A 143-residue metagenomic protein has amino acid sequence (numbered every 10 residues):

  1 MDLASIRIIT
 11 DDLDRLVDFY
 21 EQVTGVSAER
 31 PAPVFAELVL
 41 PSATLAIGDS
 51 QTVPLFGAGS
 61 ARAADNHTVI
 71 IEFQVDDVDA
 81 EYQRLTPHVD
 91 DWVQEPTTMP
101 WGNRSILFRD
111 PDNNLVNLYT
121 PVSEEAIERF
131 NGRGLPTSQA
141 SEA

Functional and structural regions predicted by a protein language model:
M1-A4, V26-E72, Y82-R109, T120-A143: Vicinal oxygen chelate
I9, E72-Q74: Short hydrophobic/aromatic beta-strand micro-patches that form the beta-sheet surface supporting nucleotide- or nucleic
L16-E21, L85, N113: Conserved active-site tyrosine of GNAT-family acetyltransferases
